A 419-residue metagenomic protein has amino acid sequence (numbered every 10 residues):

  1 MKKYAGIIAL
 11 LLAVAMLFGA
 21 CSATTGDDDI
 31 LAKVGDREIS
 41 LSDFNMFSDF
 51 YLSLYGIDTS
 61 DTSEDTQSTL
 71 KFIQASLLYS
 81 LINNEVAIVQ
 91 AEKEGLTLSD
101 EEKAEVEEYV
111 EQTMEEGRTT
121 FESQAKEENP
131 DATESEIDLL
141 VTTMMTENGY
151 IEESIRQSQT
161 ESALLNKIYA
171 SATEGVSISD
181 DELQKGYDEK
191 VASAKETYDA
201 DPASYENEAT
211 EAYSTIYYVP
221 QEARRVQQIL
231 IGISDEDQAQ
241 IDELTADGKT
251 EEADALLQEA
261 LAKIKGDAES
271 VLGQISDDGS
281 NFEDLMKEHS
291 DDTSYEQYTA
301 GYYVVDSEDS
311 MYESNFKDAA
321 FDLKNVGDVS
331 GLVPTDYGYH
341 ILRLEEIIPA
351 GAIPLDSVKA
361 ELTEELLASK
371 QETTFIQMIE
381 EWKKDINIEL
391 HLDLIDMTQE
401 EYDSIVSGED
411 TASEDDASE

Functional and structural regions predicted by a protein language model:
M1-L11: Positively charged n-region of N-terminal signal peptides that target proteins for export
L17-A20: C-terminal motif of bacterial Sec signal peptides marking the signal peptidase cleavage site
S22-T24: Bacterial signal peptide processing site
G26, Q67-E419: Peptidyl-prolyl cis-trans isomerase
E38-S68: Post-signal-peptide N-terminal segment of Sec-exported extracytoplasmic proteins
